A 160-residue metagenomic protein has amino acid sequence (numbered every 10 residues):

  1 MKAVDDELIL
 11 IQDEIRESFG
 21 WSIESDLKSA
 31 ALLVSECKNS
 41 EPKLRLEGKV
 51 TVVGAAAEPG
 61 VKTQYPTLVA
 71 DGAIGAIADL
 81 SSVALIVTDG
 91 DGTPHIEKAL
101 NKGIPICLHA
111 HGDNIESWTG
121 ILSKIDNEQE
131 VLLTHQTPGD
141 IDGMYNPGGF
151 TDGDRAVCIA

Functional and structural regions predicted by a protein language model:
M1-V50, P59-V61: N-terminal donor/sugar-recognition subdomains of glycan-related enzymes, prototypically the membrane-proximal stem
K28-S35, K49-G54, P66, L85-I86 (+1 more regions): Short, flexible loop segments at the rims of nucleotide/cofactor-binding pockets, characterized by
S40-L46, V50-A76, S82: Extended catalytic core of nucleotide-activated donor transferases of GT-like folds
G72-I159: Acidic/Gly/His-enriched mid-domain segments of enzyme catalytic cores or analogous surface patches that mediate
